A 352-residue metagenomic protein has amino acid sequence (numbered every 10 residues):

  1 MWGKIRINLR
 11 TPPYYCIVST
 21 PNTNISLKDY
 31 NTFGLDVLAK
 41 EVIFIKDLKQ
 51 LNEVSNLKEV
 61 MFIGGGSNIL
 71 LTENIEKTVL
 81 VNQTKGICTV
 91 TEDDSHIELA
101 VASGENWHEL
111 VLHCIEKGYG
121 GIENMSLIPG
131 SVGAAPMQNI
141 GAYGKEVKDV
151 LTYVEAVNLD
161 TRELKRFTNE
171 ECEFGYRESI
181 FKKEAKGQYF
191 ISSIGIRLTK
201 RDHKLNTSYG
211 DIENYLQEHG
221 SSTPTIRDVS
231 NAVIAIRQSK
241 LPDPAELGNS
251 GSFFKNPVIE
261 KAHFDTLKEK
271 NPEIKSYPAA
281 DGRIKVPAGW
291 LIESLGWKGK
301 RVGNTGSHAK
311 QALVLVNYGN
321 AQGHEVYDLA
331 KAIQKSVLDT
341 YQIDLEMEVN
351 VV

Functional and structural regions predicted by a protein language model:
L9, Y15-C16: Short hydrophobic targeting helices and cationic amphipathic motifs that mediate membrane/organellar targeting
S19-D160: Anion-binding (especially nucleotide phosphate/pyrophosphate-binding) glycine-rich loop and adjoining beta-alpha core
N22-N24, K28-T32, L164-V316, N320-H324 (+1 more regions): Phosphate/pyrophosphate- and phosphate-bearing ligand-binding catalytic cores of soluble enzymes
D47, G66, G130, R162 (+4 more regions): Residue-level signal for inorganic ion chemistry
V111, G289, K335: Short glycine-/small-residue-rich flexible loop motifs, especially phosphate/cofactor-binding loops
C114, V337, Y341: Hydrophobic pocket-lining residues that define ligand/cofactor binding sites across diverse proteins
Q322-V337: His/Asp/Glu-rich mid-to-C-terminal helical/loop segments that flank catalytic regions of hydrolases
